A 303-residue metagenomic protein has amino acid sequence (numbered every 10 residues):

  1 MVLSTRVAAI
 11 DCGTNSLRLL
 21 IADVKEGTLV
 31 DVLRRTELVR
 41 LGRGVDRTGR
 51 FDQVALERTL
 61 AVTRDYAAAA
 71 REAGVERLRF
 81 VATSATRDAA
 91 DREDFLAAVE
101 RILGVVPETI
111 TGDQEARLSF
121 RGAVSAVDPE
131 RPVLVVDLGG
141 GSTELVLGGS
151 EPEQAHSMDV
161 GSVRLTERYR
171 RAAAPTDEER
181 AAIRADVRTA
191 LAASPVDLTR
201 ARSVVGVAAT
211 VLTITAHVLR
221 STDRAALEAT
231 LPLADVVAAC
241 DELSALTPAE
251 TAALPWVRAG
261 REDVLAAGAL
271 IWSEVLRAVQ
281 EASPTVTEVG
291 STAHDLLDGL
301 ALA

Functional and structural regions predicted by a protein language model:
M1-T36: Early-domain small/polar-rich strand-loop-helix modules and first-structured segments of the mature chain
S4-V7, I21-V24, V39, G44-V75 (+2 more regions): Helical "lid/coupling" subdomains associated with nucleotide-phosphate turnover
A8-I10, R79, L134-V136: Short aromatic-hydrophobic micro-motifs that form the base-stacking/packing surface for donor nucleotide recognition
D11-G13, E115, D137: Acidic active-site catalytic centers that drive phospho-/nucleotidyl reactions and related ester hydrolyses
G13-N15, E72-V75, G139-G141: Short flexible coil/turn linkers enriched for glycine and charged/polar residues that connect secondary-structure
S16-R18, S142, V211: Structural motif
L134-S142, V146: A generic, well-ordered mixed alpha/beta core segment in the N-terminal half of proteins
